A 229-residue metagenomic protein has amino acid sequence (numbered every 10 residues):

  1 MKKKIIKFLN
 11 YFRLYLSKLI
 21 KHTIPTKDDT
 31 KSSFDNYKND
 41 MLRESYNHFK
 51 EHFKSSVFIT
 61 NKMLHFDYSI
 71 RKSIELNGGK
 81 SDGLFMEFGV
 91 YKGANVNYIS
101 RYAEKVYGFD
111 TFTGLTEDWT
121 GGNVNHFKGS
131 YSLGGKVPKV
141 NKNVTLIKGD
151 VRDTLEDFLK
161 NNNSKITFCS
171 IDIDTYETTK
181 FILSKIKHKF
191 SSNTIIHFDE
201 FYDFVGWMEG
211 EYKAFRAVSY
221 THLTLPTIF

Functional and structural regions predicted by a protein language model:
M1-S56: Membrane-proximal basic amphipathic "stem/tether" segments
S55-D67: Conserved SAM-binding loop and adjacent beta-strand
H65-V144: SAM cofactor-binding core of SAM-dependent methyltransferases, primarily the Rossmann-like beta-alpha-beta module
V90, F112, V151, F201 (+1 more regions): Hydrophobic pocket-lining residues within nucleotide cofactor-binding pockets
N97, R101, S184, H188 (+1 more regions): Short, well-ordered alpha-helices that flank and scaffold nucleotide-derived cofactor binding pockets
I147-V205: Active-site segment flanking the S-adenosylmethionine/decSAM binding pocket in AdoMet-dependent transferases
E211-F215: Amphipathic alpha-helical segments in well-structured domains
T221-T227: Conserved small/polar residues in nucleotide/adenosyl-binding loops
